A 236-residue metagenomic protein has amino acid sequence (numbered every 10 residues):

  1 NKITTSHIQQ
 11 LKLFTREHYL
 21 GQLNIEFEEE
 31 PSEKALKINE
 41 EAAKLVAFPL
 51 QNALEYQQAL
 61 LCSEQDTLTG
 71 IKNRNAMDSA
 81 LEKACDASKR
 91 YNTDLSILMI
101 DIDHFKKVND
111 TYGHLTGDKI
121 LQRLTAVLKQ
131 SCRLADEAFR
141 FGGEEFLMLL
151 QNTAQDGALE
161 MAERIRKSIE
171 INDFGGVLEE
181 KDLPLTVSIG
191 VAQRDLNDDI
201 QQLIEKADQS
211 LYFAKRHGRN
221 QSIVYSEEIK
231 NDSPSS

Functional and structural regions predicted by a protein language model:
S6-T15: A short, aliphatic-rich beta-strand micro-motif
P31-Q51: Amphipathic alpha-helical "output/dimerization" segments
L60-S79, I100-H114, Q122: Conserved nucleotide-binding and Mg2+-coordinating catalytic segments in signaling enzymes
L61, R74-D94, T125-R133, Q151: Short regulatory alpha-helical coupling segments that immediately precede and/or link into cyclic nucleotide signaling
A87, Q130-A135, K167-E180, L211-F213: Short catalytic/binding micro-motifs of nucleotide second-messenger systems
T125-A126, G157-G175, D208: Alpha-helical scaffold within the catalytic cores of cyclic-nucleotide enzymes
E137-R140: A short pre-motif secondary-structure segment
L159, Q193-S236: Catalytic-core segments of nucleotide cyclases and related cyclic-nucleotide turnover enzymes
